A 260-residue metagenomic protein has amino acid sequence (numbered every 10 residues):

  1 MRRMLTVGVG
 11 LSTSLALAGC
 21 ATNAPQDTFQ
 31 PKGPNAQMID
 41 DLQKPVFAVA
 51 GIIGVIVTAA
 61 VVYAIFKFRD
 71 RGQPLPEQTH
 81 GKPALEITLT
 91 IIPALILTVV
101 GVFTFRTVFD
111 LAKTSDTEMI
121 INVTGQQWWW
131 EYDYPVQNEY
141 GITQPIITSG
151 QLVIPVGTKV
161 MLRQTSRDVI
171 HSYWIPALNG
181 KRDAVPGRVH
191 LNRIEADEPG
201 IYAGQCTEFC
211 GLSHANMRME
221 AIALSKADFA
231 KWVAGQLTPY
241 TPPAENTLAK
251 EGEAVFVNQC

Functional and structural regions predicted by a protein language model:
M1-T22: N-terminal secretory/membrane targeting signals
L15, A60-Y63, F103: Transmembrane alpha-helix boundary/anchor motif
A21-P45, I65-Q259: Non-transmembrane, membrane-proximal soluble domains of secreted or membrane proteins
A50: Globin-like tetrapyrrole-binding proteins
G54-F68: Alpha-helical transmembrane segments
